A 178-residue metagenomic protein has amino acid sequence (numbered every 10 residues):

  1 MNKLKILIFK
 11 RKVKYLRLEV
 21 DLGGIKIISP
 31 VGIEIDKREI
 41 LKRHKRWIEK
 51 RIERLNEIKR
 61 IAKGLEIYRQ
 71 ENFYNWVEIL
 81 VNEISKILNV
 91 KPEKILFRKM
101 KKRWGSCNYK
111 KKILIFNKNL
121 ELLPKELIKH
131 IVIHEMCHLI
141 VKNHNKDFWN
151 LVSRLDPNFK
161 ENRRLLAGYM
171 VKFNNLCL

Functional and structural regions predicted by a protein language model:
M1-H130, L139-L178: Active-site-proximal or metal-binding-adjacent scaffold patches in catalytic folds
E135: Walker B catalytic acidic pair
